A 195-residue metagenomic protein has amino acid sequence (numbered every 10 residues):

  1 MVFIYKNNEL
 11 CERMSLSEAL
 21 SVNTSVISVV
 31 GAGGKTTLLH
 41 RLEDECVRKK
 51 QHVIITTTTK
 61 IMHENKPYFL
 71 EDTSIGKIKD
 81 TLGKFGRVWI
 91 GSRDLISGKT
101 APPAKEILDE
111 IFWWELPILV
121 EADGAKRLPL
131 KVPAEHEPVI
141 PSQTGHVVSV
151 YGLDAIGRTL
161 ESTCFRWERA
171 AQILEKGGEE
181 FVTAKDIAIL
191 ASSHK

Functional and structural regions predicted by a protein language model:
M1-S17: N-terminal pre-Walker A segment at the start of P-loop NTPase domains
F3, E43-G98: N-terminal phosphate/diphosphate-binding loop that engages ATP/GTP or pyrophosphate donors across diverse enzyme folds
I4-Y5, S97-I107, D123-K195: Conserved catalytic-core segment of NTP-binding enzymes
C11-S15, D94-W113: Short, motif-level signal for alpha-helix interfacial/capping segments enriched in acidic residues and aromatics/proline
E12-K49: Walker A (P-loop) phosphate-binding motif
A19-V22, V47, D80-G83, E110-W113 (+1 more regions): Solvent-exposed alpha-helices and their adjacent loops that cap or buttress functional pockets in soluble metabolic
V29, V53-T57, W89-S92, I118-A122 (+2 more regions): General beta-strand structural signal in soluble alpha/beta enzymes
K84-V88, W113-I118, H146: Loop/turn-to-beta-strand initiation segments
